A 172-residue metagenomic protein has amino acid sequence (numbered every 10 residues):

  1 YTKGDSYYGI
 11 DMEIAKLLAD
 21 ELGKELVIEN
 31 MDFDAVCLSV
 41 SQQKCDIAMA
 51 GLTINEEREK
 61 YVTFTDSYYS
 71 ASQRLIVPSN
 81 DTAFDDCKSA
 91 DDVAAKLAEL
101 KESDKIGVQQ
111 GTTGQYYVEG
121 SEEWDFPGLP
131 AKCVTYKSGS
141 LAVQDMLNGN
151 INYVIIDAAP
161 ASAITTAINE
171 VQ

Functional and structural regions predicted by a protein language model:
Y1-L52, T135: Extracytoplasmic small-molecule ligand-binding "clamshell" domains of the periplasmic binding protein/Venus flytrap
T2, A15-K24, A94-D104, Q109-K137 (+1 more regions): Ligand-binding cleft/hinge of the Venus flytrap
Y7-M12, N30-F33, Y68-Y69, G107-G111 (+2 more regions): Solvent-exposed, acidic/flexible segments
L18, V40-S41, L100, D145-L147: Hydrophobic residues within well-ordered alpha-helices
K24-V27, D32-A35, L52-Q115: A conserved helix-loop-strand patch within extracytoplasmic ligand-binding domains of the periplasmic binding
D34-L38, G51-Y61, Y116-G120, W124 (+1 more regions): A ligand-binding cleft/hinge motif common to bilobed small-molecule-binding domains
C37, S41, A94-L97, S140-V143: Short hydrophobic/charged patches on amphipathic alpha-helices used for structural packing and interfaces
K132-G149: Extracellular/periplasmic Venus flytrap/periplasmic-binding protein
